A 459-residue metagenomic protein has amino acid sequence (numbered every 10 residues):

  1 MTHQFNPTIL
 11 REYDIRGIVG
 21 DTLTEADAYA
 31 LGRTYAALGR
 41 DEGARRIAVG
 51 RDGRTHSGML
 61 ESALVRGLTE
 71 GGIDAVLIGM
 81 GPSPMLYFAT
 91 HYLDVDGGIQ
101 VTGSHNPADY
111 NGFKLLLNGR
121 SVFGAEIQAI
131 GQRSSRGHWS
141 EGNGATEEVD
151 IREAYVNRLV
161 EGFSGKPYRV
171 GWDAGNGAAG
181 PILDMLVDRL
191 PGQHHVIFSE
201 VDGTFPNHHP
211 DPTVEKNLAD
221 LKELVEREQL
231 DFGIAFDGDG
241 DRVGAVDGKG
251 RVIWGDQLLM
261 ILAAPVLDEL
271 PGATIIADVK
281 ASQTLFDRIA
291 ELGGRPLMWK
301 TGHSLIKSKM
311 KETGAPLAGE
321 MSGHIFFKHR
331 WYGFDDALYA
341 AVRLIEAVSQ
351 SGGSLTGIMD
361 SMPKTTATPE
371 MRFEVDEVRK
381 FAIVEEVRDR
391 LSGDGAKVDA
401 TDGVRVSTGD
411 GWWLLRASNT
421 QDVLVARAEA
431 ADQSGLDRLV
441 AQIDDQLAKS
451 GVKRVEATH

Functional and structural regions predicted by a protein language model:
M1-R66, E70-G71, E148-Y168: An N-terminal, well-structured beta->alpha segment
A37, D41, R45-Y110, N157 (+1 more regions): N-terminal small/polar loop signature for handling phosphorylated ligands or for N-terminal nucleophile
A44-D52, R169-G171, A273-V279, P316: Short glycine-rich phosphate-binding loop at a beta-alpha junction
D96-Y110, V225-D247, V252, P296-M298 (+1 more regions): Glycine-rich phosphate-binding loop
A108-D109, L115-G124, Q132, K166 (+2 more regions): Replace "Mg2+/Mn2+-dependent" with "divalent metal-dependent
D109-E228: Gly/Ser/Thr-enriched, mixed-charge loops and adjacent short helices that form phosphate/oxyanion-binding elements
L270-H459: Phosphate-binding and adjacent anionic-ligand microenvironments
